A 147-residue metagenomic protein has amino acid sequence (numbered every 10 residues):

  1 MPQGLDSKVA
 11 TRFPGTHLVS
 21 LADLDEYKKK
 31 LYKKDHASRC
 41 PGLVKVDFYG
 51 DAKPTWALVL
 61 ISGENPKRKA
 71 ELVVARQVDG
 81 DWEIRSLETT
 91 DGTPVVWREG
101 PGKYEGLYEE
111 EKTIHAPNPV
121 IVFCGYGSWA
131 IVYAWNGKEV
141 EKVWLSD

Functional and structural regions predicted by a protein language model:
M1-L18, W82, T90-D147: Acidic, small-residue rich beta-repeat scaffolds with periodic aromatic anchors
M1-V44: Terminal domain-start segments
E26-F48, D91-G106: Generic detector of solvent-exposed, compositionally biased contiguous segments
P41, P54-W56, A70-L72: Residue-level detector of short, conserved catalytic/binding motifs and their immediate flanks
V46-W56: Acidic, glycine-anchored loop motifs typical of Ca2+
V59-S62: Beta-strand C-termini and the immediately following turn/loop, strongest in propeller blades
E64-V74, S128-V132: Structural motif
A70-T90: Extracellular C-terminal loop/segment signatures of secreted glycoproteins
